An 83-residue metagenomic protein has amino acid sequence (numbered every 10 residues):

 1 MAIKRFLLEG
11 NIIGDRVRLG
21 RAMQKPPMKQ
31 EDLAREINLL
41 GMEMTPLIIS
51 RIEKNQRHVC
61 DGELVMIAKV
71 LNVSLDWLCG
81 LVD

Functional and structural regions predicted by a protein language model:
M1-L7, K69, C79-D83: Short, charged recognition helix plus adjacent turn of helix-turn-helix-like nucleic-acid-binding domains
M1-P26: A short, Lys/Arg-rich alpha-helix, primarily the initiator
I13, Q24-P26, M42, R57-C60: Flexible coil/turn residues that form the inter-helical turn or adjacent wing/linker of helix-turn-helix
K25-I52, M66: Short alpha-helical DNA-recognition segment
E36, C60-W77: DNA major-groove recognition helix of helix-turn-helix/homeodomain DNA-binding modules
E53, E63, C79-V82: DNA major-groove recognition helix of helix-turn-helix
